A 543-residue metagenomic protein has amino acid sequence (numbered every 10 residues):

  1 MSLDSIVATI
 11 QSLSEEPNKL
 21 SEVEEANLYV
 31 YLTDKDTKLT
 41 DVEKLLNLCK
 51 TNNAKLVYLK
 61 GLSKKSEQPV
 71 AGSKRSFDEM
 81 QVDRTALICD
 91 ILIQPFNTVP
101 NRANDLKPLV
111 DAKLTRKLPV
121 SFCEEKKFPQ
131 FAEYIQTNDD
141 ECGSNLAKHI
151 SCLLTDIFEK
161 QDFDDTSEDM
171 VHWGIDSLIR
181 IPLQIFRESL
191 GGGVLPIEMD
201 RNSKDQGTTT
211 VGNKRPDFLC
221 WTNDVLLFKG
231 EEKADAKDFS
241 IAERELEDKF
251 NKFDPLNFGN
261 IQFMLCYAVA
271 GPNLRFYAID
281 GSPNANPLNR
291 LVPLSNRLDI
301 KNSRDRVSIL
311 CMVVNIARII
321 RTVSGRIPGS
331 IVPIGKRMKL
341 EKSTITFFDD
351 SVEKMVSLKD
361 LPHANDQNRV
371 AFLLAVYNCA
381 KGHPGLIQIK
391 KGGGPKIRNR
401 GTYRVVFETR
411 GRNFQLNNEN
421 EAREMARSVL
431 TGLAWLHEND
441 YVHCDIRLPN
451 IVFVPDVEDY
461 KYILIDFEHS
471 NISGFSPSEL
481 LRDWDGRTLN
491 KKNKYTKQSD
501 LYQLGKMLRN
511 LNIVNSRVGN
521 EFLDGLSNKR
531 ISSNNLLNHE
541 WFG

Functional and structural regions predicted by a protein language model:
R75-R187, G325-R337, K342-S351, N368-F372: Charged, often low-complexity linker/regulatory segments
Q130-F258, T344-V352, R404-V406: A short, conserved, highly charged catalytic patch centered on acidic carboxylates
D238-F239, E243, N251-N289: Nucleic-acid nuclease catalytic cores
G335-I387, G392: ATP-binding glycine-rich loop module of kinase domains
G385-A426: Conserved structural core of kinase catalytic domains
H437-P455: Catalytic-loop of the protein kinase fold
Y460-D524: C-lobe/activation-segment region of protein kinase-like
R530-G543: Terminal C-lobe "cap" of eukaryotic-type protein kinase domains
